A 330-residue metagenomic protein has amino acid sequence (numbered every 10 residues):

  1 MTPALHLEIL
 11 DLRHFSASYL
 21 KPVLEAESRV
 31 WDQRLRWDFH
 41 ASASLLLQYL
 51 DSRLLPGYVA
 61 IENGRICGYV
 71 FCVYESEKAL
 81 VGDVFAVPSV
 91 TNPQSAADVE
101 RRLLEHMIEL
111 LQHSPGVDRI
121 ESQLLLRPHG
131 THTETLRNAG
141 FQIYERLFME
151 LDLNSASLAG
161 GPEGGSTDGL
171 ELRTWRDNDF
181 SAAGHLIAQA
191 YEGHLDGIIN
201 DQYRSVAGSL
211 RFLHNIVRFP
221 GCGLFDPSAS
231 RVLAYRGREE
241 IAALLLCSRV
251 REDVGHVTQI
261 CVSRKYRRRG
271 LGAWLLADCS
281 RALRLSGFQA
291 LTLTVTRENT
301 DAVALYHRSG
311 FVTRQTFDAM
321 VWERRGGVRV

Functional and structural regions predicted by a protein language model:
M1-P3, E77-K78, S89-L170, R176 (+1 more regions): Acyl-donor-binding surface of acyltransferase catalytic domains
P3-L24, E171-D201: A short beta-loop-alpha structural element at the N-terminal edge of CoA-dependent acyl/N-acetyltransferase catalytic
Q33-G57, D201-G237: Active-site rim helix/loop that mediates acceptor-substrate recognition in acyltransferases
L35, H40-L111, L245-V254: Conserved donor-binding loop and adjoining core beta-sheet/short helix segment in diverse acyl/aminoacyl transferases
P93-E109, V262, R268-L285, A304-R308: Conserved acetyl-CoA-binding loop-helix of GNAT-fold acetyltransferases
I120-T131, R264, L293-V303, M320-G326: Conserved beta-strand-loop-alpha-helix junction that forms the acyl-donor binding cleft
L126-E145, A273, R297-Q315: Conserved active-site alpha-helix within GNAT-family acetyltransferase domains
E145-E171, Q289, T294-T300, S309-G310 (+1 more regions): C-terminal "cap" of GNAT-fold acetyltransferases
